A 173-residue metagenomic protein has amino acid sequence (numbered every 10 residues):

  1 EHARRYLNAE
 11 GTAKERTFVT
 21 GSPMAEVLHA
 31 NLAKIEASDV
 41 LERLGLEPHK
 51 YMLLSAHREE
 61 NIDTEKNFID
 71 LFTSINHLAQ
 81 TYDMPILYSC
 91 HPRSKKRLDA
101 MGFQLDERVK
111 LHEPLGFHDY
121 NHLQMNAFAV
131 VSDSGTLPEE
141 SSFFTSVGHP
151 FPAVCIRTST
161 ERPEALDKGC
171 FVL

Functional and structural regions predicted by a protein language model:
E1-N67: A nucleotide-sugar donor-handling region in carbohydrate enzymes
F18-V19, K110-P114, F171-L173: Short acidic-hydrophobic, aromatic-tinged amphipathic segments that line or gate anion-handling sites
T20, S55, S89, P114 (+2 more regions): Generic beta-sheet signal
F68, F117-Y120: Acidic, amphipathic alpha-helical patches
F72-S89: A conserved nucleotide-sugar
K96-P114: Nucleotide-activated donor-binding/catalytic signature segment of Leloir-type glycosyltransferases, i.e., the conserved
Y120-A165: A donor-sugar binding/catalytic signature common to diverse glycosyltransferases and related nucleotide-sugar
